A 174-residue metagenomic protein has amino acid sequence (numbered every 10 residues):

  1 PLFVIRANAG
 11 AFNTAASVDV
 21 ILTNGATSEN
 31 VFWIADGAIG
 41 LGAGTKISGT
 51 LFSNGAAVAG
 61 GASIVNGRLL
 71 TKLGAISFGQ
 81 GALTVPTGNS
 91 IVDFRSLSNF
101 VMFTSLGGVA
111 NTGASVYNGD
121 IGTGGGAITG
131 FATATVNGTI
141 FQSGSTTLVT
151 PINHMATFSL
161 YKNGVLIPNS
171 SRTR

Functional and structural regions predicted by a protein language model:
P1-R174: Solvent-exposed adhesion/ligand-recognition segments of exported proteins
